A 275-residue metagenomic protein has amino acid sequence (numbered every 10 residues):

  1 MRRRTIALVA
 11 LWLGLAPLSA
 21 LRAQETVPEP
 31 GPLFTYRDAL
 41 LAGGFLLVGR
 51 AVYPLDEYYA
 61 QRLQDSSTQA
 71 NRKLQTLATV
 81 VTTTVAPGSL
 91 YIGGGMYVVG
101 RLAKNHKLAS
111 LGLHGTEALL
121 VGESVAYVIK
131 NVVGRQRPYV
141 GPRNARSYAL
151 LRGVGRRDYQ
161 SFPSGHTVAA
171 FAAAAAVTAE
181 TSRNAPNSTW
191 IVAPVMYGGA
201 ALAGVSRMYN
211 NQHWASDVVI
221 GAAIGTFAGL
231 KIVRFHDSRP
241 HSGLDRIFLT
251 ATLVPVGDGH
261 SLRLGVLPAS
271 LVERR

Functional and structural regions predicted by a protein language model:
M1-A42, P54, T84-P87, L102-H114 (+1 more regions): Replace "edges of transmembrane helices
L40-G49, V81: Alpha-helical transmembrane segments of integral membrane proteins, especially early/N-terminal helices
L46-Y58: Alpha-helical transmembrane segments of multi-pass membrane proteins
V48, Y97-V98, T178: Well-ordered alpha-helical scaffold segments within catalytic/enzyme domains
L55-S67: Membrane-interface helix-loop junction between the first two transmembrane segments
Q64-R72, P186: Membrane interface segments of multi-pass transport proteins and intramembrane proteases
N71-I92: Interfacial helix-start motif at the membrane-water boundary
L90-V98, A172: Hydrophobic alpha-helical transmembrane segments of multi-pass integral membrane proteins
